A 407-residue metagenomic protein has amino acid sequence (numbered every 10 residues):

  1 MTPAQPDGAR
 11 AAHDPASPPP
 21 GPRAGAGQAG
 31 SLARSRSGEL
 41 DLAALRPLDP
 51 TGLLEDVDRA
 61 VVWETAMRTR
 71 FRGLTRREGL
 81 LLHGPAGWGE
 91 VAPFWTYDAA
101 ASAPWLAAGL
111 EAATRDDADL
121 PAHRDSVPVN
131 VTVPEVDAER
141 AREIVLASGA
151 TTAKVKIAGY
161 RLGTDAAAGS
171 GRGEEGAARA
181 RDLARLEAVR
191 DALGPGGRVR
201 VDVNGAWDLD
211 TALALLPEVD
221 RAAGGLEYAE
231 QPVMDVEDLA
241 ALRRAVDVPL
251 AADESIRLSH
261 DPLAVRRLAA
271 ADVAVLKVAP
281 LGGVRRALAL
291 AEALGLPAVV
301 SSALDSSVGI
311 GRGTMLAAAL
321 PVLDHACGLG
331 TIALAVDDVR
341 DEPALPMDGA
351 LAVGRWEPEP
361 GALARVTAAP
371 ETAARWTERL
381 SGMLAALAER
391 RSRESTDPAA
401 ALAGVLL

Functional and structural regions predicted by a protein language model:
T2-P20, G30-R200, N204-L213, P217-A222 (+1 more regions): N-terminal capping/lid subdomain adjacent to the active-site entrance of alpha/beta enzymes
R140, T211, E237-D238, H260-A264 (+1 more regions): Short acidic active-site motifs
G149-T151, L193-P195, P217-L226, R243-A251 (+3 more regions): Glycine-enriched alpha-helix->loop->beta-strand junction motifs that scaffold or abut catalytic
K154-G159, R200-G205, G224-D235, V248-L258 (+2 more regions): Catalytic beta/alpha-barrel core
E187, A240, T314: Active-site phosphate/pyrophosphate- and oxyanion-stabilizing loops and adjacent acidic/basic residues in soluble
A206-W207, T211-A212, L216-V219, G225-R244: Acidic, glycine-rich loop-and-beta core segments that form the ion-binding/anion-interacting portion of active sites
D261-A364: Shared catalytic-loop signature of beta/alpha-barrel
